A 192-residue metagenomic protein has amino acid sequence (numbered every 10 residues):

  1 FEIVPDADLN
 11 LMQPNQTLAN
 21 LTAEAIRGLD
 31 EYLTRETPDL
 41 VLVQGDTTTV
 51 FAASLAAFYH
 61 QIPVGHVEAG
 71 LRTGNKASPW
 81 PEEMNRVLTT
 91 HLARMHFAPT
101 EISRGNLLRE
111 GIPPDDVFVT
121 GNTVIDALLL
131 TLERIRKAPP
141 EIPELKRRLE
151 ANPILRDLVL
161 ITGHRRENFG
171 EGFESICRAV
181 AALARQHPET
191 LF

Functional and structural regions predicted by a protein language model:
F1-P5: N-terminal glycine-rich anion-binding loop in soluble enzyme alpha/beta folds
A7-P114: Active-site and donor-binding regions of nucleotide-sugar-utilizing enzymes
E31-R35, R148, A182-L183: A generic secondary-structure signal
D39-L40, L158, L191: Structural motif
Y59-Q61, R136-K137, I176-A179: Glycine-rich, phosphate-binding/catalytic loops in enzymes
P79-M84, F173-A179: Charged helix-capping and loop-helix junction motifs
L92-S175: A nucleotide-sugar donor-handling region in carbohydrate enzymes
C177, A181-F192: A conserved nucleotide-sugar
